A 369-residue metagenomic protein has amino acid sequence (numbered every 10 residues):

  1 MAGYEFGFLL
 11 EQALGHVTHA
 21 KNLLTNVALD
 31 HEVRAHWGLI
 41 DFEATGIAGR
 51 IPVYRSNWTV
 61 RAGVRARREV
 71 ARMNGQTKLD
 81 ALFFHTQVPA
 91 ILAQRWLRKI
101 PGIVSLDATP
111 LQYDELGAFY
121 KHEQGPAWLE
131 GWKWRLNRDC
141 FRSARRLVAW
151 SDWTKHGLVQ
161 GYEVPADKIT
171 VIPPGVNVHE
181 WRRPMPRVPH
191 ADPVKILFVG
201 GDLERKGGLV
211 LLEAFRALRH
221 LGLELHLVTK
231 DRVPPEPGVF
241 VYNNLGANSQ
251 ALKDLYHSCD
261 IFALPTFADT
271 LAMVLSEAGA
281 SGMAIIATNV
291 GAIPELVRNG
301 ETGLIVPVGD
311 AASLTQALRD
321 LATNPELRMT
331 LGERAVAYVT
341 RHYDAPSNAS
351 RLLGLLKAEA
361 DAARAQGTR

Functional and structural regions predicted by a protein language model:
P126-L147: Membrane-proximal helix-turn-helix segments that form the acceptor-binding/catalytic region of lipid-linked
W153, G175: Carbohydrate-associated surface elements
R187-K206, L212-R216, L225: Conserved donor-binding/catalytic core segment of Leloir-type glycosyltransferases
T229-D254: Nucleotide-activated donor-binding/catalytic signature segment of Leloir-type glycosyltransferases, i.e., the conserved
F267: Aromatic "clamp/platform" in nucleotide-sugar-dependent glycosyltransferases that forms part of the donor/acceptor
A284-A287: Short hydrophobic beta-strand element within catalytic cores of glycosyltransferases and related nucleotide-activated
N299-G300, L304-A311, D320-E326: Conserved acidic donor-binding segment of nucleotide-sugar-dependent glycosyltransferases
S313, D320, L327-R341, N348-G354: A short, well-ordered alpha-helix in the C-terminal region of glycosyltransferases
